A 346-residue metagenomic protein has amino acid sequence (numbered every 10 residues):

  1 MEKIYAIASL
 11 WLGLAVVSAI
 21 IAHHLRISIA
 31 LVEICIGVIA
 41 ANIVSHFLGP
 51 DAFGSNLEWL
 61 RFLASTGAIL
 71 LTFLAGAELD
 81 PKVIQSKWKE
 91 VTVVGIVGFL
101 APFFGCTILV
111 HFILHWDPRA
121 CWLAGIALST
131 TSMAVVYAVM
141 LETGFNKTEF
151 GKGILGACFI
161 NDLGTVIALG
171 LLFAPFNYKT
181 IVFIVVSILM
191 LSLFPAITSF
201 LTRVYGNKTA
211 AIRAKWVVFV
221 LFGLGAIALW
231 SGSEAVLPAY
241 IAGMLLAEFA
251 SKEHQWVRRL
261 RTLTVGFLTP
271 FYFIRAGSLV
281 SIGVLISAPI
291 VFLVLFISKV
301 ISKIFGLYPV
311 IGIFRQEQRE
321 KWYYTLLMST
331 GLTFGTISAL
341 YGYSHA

Functional and structural regions predicted by a protein language model:
M1-H345: Transmembrane helical cores of multi-pass secondary ion antiporters/exchangers
